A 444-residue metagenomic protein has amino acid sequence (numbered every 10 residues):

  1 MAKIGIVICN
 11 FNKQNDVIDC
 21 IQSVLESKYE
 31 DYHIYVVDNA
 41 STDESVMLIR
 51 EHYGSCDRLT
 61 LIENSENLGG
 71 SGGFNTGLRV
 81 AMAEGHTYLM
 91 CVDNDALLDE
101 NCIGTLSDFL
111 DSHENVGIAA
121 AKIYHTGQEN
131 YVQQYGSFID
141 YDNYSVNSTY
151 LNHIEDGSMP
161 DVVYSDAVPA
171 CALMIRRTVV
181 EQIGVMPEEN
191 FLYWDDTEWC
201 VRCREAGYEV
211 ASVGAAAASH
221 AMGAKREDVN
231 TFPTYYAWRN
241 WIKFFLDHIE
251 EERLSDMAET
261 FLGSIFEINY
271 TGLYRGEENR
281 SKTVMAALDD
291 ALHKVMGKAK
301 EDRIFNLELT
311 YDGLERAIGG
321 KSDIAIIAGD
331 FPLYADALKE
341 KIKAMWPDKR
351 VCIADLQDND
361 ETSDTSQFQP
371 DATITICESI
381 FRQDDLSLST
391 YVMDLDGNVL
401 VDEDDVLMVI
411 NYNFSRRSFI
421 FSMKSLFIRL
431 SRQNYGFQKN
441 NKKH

Functional and structural regions predicted by a protein language model:
M1-S23: N-proximal low-complexity "stem/linker" segments adjacent to membrane-targeting elements
Q22-D31: Short, acidic, metal-binding catalytic loop of nucleotide-sugar glycosyltransferases
S23, D38-M47, E66: A conserved acidic beta->alpha catalytic loop
E63-E84: Glycine-rich, basic loop-to-helix element that forms the pyrophosphate-binding segment of sugar-nucleotide handling
G72-G73, L97-I183, E189: Acidic/His-rich active-site region of diverse nucleotide-sugar glycosyltransferases
H86-L97: Short beta-strand-to-loop acidic/aromatic patch adjacent to the donor-nucleotide binding site
D166-V185, E189-A217: A short, conserved alpha-helix in the catalytic core of glycosyltransferases
E209-L292: Active-site-adjacent helix/loop segment of glycosyltransferases that harbors family-specific signature motifs
